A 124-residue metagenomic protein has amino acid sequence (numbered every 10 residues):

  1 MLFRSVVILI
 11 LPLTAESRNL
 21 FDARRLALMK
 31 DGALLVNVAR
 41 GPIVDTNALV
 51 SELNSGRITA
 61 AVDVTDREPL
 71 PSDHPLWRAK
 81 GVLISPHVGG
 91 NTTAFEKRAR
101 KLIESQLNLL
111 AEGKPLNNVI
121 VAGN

Functional and structural regions predicted by a protein language model:
F3-P75: Rossmann-like adenosine-cofactor binding region
E68-N124: C-terminal helix-to-coil terminal segments
